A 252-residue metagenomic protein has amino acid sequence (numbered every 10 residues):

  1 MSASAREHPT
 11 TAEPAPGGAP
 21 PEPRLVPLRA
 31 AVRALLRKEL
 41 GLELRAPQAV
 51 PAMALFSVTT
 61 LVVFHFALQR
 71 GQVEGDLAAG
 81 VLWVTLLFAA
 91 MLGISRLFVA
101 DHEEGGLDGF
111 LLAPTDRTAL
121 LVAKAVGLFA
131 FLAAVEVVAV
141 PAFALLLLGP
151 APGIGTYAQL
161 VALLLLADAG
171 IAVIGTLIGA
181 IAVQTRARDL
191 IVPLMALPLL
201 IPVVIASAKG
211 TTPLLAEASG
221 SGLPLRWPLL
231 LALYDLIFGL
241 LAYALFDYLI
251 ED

Functional and structural regions predicted by a protein language model:
S2-P9, E13-P16, D235-D252: Junction motif at the cytosolic side of a transmembrane helix
S4-V50: Aromatic- and glycine-rich beta-strand/loop motifs that create alpha-glucan
P47-L68, W83-L86, M195-A206, Y234-L241: Hydrophobic alpha-helical transmembrane segments of multi-pass membrane transport/permease proteins
Q69-A78, P141-L165, T211-P228: Membrane-interfacial helix-loop-helix connectors in multipass membrane proteins
A78-I94, F98: Long, hydrophobic alpha-helical segments
M91-A113, A125: Transmembrane helix boundary and interhelical loop/hinge segments in multi-pass membrane proteins
R117-A144: Selective transmembrane-helix segments that form parts of the transport pathway or gating/packing helices in multipass
A162-L197, Y248-D252: A structural motif at transmembrane helix-loop-helix junctions in multipass membrane proteins
